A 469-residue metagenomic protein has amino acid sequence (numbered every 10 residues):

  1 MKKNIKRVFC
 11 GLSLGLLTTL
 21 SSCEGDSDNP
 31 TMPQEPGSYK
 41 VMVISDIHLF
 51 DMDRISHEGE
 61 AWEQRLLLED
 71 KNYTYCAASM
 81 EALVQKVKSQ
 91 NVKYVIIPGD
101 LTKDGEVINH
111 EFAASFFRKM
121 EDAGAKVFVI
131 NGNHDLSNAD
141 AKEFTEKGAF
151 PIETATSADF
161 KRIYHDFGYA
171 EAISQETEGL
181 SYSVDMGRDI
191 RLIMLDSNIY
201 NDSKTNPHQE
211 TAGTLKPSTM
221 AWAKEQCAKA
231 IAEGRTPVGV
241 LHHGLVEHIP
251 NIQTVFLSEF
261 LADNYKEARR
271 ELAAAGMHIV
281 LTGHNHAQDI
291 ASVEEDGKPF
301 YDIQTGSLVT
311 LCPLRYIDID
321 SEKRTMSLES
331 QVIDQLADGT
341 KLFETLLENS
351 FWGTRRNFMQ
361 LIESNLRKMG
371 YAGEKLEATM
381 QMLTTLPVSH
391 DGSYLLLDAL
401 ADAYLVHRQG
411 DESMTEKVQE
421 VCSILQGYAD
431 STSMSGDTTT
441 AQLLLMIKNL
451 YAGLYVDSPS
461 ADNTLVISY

Functional and structural regions predicted by a protein language model:
K2-R7, C23-M32, G339-Y469: Non-catalytic terminal accessory segments
E24-V107: N-terminal active-site segment of His-dependent metallophosphoesterases
M32-M42, D53, G179-N206, I231-E233 (+3 more regions): Beta-strand-turn-beta hairpins that frame and shape the catalytic cleft of phosphate-ester-processing enzymes
H48-S79, G105, E146-G148, N201-L215 (+2 more regions): Acidic/histidine-rich helix-loop elements that form or flank divalent-metal/phosphate-binding sites at the catalytic
F50-D53, K103-G105, N133-A141, Y200-S203 (+3 more regions): Active-site environment of divalent metal-dependent phosphoester hydrolases
Q90-Y94, R191-M194, N206-Y301, N365 (+1 more regions): His/acidic metal-ligating clusters that form di-metal
P98-R118, N138-D159, I249-F256, D289-G297: Metal-dependent catalytic neighborhoods of phosphoester/phosphodiester hydrolases
F112-A221, Y316, M326: Extended active-site neighborhood of metal-dependent phosphoesterases/phosphodiesterases
